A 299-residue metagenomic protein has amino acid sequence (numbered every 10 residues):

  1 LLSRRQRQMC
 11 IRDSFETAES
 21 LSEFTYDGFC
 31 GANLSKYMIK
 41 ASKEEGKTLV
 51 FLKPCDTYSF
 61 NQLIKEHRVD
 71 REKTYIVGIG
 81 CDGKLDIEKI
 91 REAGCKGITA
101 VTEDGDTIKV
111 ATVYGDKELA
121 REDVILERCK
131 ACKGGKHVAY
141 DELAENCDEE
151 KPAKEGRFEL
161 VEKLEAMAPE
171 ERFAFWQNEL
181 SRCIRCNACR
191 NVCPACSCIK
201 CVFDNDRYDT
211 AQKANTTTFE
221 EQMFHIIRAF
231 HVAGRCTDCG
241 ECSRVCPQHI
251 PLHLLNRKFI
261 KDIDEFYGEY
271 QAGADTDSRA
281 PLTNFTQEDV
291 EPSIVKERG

Functional and structural regions predicted by a protein language model:
L1-I11: Single conserved hydrophobic/aromatic residue that forms the stacking wall/gate of nucleotide- or nucleobase-binding
Q6-R7, C186-C189, C239-C242: Twin-arginine (Tat) signal peptide motif
F15-E45: Active-site-flanking structural segment that lines cofactor/substrate pockets
G46-V50, T74: Generic beta-sheet signal
F51-S59: Gly/Ser/Thr-rich loops at beta-strand to alpha-helix junctions that form or flank small-molecule/cofactor-binding
S59-E66: Short active-site loop/helix that positions an aromatic residue
D70-T216: Catalytic cores of enzyme domains
A153-S181, A195-G299: Ferredoxin-type iron-sulfur electron-transfer modules in oxidoreductases and energy-metabolism complexes
